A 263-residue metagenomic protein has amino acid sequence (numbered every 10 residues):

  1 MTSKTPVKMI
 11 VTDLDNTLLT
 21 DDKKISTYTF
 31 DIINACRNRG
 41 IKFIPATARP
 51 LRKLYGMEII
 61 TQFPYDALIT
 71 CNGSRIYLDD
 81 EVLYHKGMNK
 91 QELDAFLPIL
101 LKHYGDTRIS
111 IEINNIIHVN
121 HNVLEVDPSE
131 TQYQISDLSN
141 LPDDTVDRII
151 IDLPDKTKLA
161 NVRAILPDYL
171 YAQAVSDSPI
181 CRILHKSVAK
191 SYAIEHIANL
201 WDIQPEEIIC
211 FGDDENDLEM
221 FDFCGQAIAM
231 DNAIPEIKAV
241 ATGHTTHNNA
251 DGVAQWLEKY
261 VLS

Functional and structural regions predicted by a protein language model:
T2-M9, S26, R182-S263: Mg2+-dependent phosphoryl-transfer enzymes with acidic/Ser/Thr/Gly-rich catalytic loops
K4, I60-Q62, H103, D143 (+2 more regions): Alpha-helix termination/capping residues and helix-transition junctions
P6-D22: Asp-based phosphoryl-transfer active-site loop
L14, R49, G212-D214: Active-site metal-binding loops of divalent metal-dependent hydrolases
K24-E125: Active-site phosphate-binding/coordination module
T61-P64, N72, L166-Y169, F223-C224 (+1 more regions): Short, structured coil segments at secondary-structure junctions
Y65-C71, K86, E130-Y133, A172-A174 (+2 more regions): Short hydrophobic/aromatic-enriched beta-strand-loop microsegments
H103-F211, E215-F223, N232: Conserved acidic, metal-coordinating active-site core of Asp-based, Mg2+-dependent phosphoryl-transfer enzymes
